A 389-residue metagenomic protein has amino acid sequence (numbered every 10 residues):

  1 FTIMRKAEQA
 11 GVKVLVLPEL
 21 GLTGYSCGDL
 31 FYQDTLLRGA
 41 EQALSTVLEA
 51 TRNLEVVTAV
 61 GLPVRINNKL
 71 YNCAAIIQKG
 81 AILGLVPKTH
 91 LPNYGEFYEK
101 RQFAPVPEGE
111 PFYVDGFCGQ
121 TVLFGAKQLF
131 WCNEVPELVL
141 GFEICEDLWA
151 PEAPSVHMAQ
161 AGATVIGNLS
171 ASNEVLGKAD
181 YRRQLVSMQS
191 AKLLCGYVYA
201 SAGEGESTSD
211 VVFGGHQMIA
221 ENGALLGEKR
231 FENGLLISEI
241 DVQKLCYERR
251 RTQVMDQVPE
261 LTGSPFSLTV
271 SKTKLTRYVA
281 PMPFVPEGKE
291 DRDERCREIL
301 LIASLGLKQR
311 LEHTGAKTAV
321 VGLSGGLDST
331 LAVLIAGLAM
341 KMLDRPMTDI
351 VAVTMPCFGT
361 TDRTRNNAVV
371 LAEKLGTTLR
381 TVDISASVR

Functional and structural regions predicted by a protein language model:
F1-G322, L334-M347, K374, T378: Enzyme catalytic cores with a strong preference for nitrogen-chemistry domains
V64, K317-S329, S385-R389: A glycine-rich phosphate-binding loop feature that marks nucleotide/adenosyl-phosphate handling sites
P151, V175, S329, T360-T361: Alpha-helix N-cap/loop-to-helix initiation residues
V320-S324, T348-M355, V382: Beta-strand segments within the central parallel beta-sheet cores of soluble alpha/beta enzyme folds
L323-G337, T364-N366: Short glycine/threonine-rich loop-to-helix capping motif typified by GTGT followed within a few residues by an Asp-Pro
R345, M355-R389: ATP-dependent adenylate-handling ligase core
